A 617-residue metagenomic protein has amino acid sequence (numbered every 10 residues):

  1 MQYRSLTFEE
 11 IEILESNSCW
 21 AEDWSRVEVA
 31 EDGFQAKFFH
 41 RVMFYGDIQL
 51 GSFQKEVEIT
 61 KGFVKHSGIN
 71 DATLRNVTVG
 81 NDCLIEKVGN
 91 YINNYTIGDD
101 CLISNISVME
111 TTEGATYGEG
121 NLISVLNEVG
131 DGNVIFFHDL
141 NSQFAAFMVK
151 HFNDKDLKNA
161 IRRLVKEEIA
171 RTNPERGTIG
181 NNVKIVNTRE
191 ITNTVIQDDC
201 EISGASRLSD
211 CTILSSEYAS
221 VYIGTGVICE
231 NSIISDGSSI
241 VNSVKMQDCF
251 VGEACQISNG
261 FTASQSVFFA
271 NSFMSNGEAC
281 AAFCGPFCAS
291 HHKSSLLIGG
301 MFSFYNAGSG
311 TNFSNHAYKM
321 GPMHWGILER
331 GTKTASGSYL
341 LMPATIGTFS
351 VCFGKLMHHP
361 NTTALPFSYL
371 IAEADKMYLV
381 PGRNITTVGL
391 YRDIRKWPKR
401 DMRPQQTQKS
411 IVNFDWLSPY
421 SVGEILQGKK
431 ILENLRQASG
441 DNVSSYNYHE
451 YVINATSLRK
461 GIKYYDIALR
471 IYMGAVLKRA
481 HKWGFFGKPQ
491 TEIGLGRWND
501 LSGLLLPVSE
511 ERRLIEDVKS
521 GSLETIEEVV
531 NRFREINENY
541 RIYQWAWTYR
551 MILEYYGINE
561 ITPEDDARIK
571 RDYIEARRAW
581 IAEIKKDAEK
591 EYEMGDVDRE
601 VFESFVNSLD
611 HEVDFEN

Functional and structural regions predicted by a protein language model:
M1-Y3, E616-N617: N-terminal charge/polar-biased segments
Y3-E9, I13-S25, V29-F53, V57-I69 (+6 more regions): Glycine-rich hexapeptide-repeat left-handed beta-helix
G62-N70, V165-V186: Right-handed parallel beta-helix
D82: Flexible, glycine/proline-enriched loop segments at strand-loop-helix junctions that form or flank small-ligand binding
N90-Y91, Y95-L102, S107-Y117, N121-I123 (+9 more regions): Long, charge-dense tracts
E113, E373-N617: Long, compositionally biased intrinsically disordered regions
I179, V183, N187-I202, D210-V221 (+1 more regions): Core alpha-helical transmembrane segments of integral membrane proteins
